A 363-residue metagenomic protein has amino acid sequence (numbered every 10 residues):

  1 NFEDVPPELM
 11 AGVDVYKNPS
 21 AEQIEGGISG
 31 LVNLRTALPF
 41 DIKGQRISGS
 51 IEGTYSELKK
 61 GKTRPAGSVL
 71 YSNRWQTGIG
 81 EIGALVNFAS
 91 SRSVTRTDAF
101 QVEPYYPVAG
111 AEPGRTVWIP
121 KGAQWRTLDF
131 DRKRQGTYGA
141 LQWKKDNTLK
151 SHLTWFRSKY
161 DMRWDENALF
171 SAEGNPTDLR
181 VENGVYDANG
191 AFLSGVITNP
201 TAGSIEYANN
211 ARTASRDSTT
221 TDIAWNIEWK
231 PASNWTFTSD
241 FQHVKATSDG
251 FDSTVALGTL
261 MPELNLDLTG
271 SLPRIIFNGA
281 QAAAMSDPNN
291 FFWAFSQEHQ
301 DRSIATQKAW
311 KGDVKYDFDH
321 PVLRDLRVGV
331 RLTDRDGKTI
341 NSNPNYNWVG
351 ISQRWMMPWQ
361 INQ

Functional and structural regions predicted by a protein language model:
N1-D4, P19: Short, small/polar-rich motifs associated with maturation and membrane association, primarily at protein termini
E3-D4, Q76, W229: A general structural signal for stabilizing positions within well-ordered secondary structure
E8-V15, E22-A109, K121, D131-Q135 (+1 more regions): Outer-membrane beta-barrel translocator/receptor signature
G30, T36, E52-T54, T63-S72 (+4 more regions): Outer-membrane beta-barrel transmembrane strands
R46-S50, T116-W118, N290-F292: Surface-exposed beta-strand-to-loop junctions that form interaction patches on eukaryotic regulatory domains
S56-K60, T77-K133, T137, S158-A211: Surface-exposed beta-strand-turn/loop segments characteristic of Gram-negative outer-membrane beta-barrels
S68, F100-G110, A168-D178, V244 (+2 more regions): Flexible, surface-exposed loop regions and adjacent strand-edge segments of Gram-negative outer-membrane beta-barrel
E182-I205, N265-A294, N345, V349-Q363: Flexible glycine-rich, low-complexity coil/linker segments exposed to the extracellular/periplasmic environment
